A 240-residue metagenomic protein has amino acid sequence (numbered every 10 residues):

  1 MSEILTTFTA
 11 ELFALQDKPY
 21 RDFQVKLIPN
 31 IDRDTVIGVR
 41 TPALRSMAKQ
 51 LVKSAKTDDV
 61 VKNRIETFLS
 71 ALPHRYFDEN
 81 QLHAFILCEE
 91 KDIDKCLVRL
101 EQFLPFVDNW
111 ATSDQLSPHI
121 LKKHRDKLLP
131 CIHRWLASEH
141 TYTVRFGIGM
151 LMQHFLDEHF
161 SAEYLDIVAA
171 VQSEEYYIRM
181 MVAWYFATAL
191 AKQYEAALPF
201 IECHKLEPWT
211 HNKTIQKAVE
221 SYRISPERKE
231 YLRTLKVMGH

Functional and structural regions predicted by a protein language model:
M1-H240: Alpha-helical scaffold domains
